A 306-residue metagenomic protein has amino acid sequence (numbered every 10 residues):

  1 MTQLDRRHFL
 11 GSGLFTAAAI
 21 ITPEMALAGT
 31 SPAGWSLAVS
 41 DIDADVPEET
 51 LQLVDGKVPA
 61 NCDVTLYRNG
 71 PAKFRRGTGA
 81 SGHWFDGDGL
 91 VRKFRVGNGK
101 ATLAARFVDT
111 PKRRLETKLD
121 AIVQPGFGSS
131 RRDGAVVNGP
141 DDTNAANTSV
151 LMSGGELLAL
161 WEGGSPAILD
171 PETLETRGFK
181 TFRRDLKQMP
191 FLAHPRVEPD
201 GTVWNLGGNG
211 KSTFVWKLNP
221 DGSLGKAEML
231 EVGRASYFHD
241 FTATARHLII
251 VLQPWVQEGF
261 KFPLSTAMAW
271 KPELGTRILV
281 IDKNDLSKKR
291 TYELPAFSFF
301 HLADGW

Functional and structural regions predicted by a protein language model:
M1-A17: N-terminal secretory signal peptides and thylakoid transit peptides that target proteins across membranes
G29-L90, V96-G99, L115-R132: N-terminal regions that are enriched for targeting/export leaders and immediately downstream pro/stem segments
T78-A80, Q253-K271: Short, conserved, GDST-rich strand-edge loop motifs in beta-rich repeat architectures
G87, A146, F191, Y237 (+1 more regions): Beta-rich catalytic cores
R113-G225: Well-ordered mid-protein domain cores that form the structural environment of catalytic cofactors
D141, R183-K187, L230-G233, E293-F297: Surface loop/turn motifs at the tips and blade-to-blade linkers of beta-strand repeat domains
F214-P220, P263-D285: Beta-propeller blade signature
L274-W306: A conserved active-site cap/scaffold subdomain adjacent to cofactor or substrate pockets
